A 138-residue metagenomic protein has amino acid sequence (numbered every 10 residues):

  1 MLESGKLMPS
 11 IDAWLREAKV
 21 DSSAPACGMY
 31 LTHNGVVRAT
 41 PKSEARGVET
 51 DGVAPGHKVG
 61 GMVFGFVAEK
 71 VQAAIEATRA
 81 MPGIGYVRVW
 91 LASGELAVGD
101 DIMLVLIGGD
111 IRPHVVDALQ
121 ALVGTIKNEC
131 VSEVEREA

Functional and structural regions predicted by a protein language model:
M1-I102, G108-A138: N-terminal, polar/charged subdomain of small-to-medium soluble alpha/beta proteins
